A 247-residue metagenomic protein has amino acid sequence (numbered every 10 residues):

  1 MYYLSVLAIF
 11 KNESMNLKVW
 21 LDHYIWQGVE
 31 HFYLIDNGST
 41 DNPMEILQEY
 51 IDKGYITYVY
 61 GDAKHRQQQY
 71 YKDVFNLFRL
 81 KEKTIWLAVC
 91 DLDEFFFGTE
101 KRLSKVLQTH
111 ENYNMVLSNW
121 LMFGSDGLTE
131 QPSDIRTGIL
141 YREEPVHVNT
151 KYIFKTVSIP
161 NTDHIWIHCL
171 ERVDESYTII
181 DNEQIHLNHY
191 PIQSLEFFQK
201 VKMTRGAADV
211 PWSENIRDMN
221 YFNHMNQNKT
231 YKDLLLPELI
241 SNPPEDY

Functional and structural regions predicted by a protein language model:
M1-D22: N-proximal low-complexity "stem/linker" segments adjacent to membrane-targeting elements
L17-V19, T40, I51, V116: Structured catalytic core of nucleotide-sugar glycosyltransferases
D22-H31: Short, acidic, metal-binding catalytic loop of nucleotide-sugar glycosyltransferases
E30, I85, N114: Short acidic/polar active-site loop segments enriched in Thr and Asp
E30-G38, V59-D62: Short beta-strand/loop segment that forms part of the nucleotide-sugar
N37, A63, D91-F95: Short acidic donor-binding/metal-coordinating loop in glycosyltransferase active sites
M44-L87, G98: Active-site-proximal specificity loops/subdomain of glycosyltransferases
Q69-K72, G98-Y247: Catalytic-site signature of metal-activated, phosphate-bearing donor transferases, centered on the GT-A/GT-A-like
